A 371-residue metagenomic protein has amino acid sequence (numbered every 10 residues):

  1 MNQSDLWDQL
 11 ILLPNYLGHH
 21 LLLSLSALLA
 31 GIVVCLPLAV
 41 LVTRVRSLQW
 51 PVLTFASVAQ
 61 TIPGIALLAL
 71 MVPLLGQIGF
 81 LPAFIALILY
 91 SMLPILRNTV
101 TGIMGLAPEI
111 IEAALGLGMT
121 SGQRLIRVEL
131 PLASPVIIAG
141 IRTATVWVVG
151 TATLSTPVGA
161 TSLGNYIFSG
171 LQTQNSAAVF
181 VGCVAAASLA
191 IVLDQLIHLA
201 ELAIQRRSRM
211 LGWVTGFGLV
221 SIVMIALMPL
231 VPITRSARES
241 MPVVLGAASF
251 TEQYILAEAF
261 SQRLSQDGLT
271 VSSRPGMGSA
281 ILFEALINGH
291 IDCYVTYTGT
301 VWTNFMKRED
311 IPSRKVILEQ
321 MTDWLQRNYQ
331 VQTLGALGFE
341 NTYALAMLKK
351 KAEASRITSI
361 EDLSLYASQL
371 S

Functional and structural regions predicted by a protein language model:
M1-A27, I126, Q172: Periplasmic/extracellular loop-to-transmembrane helix junction in inner-membrane transport proteins
L12-L23, L70-P94: Loop-to-helix entry region at the N-terminal start of transmembrane alpha-helices in multi-pass membrane transporters
N15, L38-M71, L87, R97-T101 (+1 more regions): Cytoplasmic-entry segments and transmembrane alpha-helices of multi-pass inner-membrane transporters
L25, G122-L154, A177: Transmembrane alpha-helices
I103-A133, A160: Short helix-to-coil transition segments within interhelical loops that connect adjacent transmembrane helices
L163-L199: Hydrophobic alpha-helical transmembrane segments of polytopic membrane proteins
R209-P232: Internal/C-terminal transmembrane anchor helices
L318-S371: A conserved helix-loop-strand patch within extracytoplasmic ligand-binding domains of the periplasmic binding
